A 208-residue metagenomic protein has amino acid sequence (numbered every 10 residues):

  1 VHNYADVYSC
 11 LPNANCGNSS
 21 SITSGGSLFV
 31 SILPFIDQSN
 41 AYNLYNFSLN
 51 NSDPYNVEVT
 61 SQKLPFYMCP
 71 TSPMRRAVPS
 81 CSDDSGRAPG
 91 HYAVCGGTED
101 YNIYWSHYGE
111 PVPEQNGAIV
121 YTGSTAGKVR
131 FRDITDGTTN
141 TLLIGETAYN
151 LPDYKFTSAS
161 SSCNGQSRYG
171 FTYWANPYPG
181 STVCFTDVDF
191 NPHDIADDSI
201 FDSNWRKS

Functional and structural regions predicted by a protein language model:
V1-S208: Surface-exposed loop/linker segments characteristic of extracytoplasmic
